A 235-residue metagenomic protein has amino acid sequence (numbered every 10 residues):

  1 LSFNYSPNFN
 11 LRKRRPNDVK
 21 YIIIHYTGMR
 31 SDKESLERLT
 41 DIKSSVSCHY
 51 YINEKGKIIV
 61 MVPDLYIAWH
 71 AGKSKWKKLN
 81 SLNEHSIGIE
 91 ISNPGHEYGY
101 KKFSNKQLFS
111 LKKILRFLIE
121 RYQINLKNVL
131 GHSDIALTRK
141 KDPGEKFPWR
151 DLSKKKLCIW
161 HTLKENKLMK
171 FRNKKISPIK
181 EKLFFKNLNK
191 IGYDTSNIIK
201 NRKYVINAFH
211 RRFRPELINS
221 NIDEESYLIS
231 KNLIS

Functional and structural regions predicted by a protein language model:
L1-K127: Active-site-adjacent loop/helix surface patches within enzyme catalytic domains that shape the substrate-binding cleft
E34-E37, E54, E84, E90 (+5 more regions): Glutamate identity and glutamate-enriched acidic tracts
S35-L39, L152, S230: Generic structural signal of hydrophobic/aromatic residues within well-ordered alpha-helices of folded domains
G95, Y100-T195, Y204, A208-R211 (+2 more regions): Basic/polar, cationic surfaces and motifs that engage anionic cell-wall and phosphate/carboxylate ligands
I229-S235: Right-hand nucleic-acid polymerase module
